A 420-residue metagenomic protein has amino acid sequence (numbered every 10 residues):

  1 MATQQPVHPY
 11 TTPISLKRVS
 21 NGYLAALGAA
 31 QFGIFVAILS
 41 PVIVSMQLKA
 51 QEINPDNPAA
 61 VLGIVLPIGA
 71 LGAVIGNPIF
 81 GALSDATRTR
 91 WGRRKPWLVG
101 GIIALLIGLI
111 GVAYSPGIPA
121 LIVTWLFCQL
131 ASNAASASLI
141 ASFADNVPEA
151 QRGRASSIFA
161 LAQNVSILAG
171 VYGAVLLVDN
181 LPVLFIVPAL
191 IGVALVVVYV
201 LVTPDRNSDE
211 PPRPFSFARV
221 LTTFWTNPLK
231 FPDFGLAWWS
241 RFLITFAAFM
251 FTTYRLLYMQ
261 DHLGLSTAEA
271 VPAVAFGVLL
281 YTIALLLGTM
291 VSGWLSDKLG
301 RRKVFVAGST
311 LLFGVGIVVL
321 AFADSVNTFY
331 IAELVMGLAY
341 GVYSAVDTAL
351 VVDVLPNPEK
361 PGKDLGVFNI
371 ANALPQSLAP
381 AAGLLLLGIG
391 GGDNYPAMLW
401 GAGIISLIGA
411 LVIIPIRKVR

Functional and structural regions predicted by a protein language model:
A2-N21, R206-W239: Juxtamembrane intracellular "pre-TM" segments in multi-pass secondary transporters
P9-A70, D233-S240, I244-L265: Helix-loop boundary and gating motifs at the non-cytosolic
L62-S84, F276-V291: Central cavity-lining transmembrane alpha-helices of secondary-active solute carriers, predominantly the Major
G72-V74, G153-V175, N369-P380: Glycine-rich segments within core transmembrane alpha-helices of 12-TM secondary carriers
G76-W91, G288-R301, L387: Helix-to-loop junctions at the C-terminal end of transmembrane segments in multipass secondary transporters
R93-K95, L176-L190, L385-S406: A membrane-interface helix-boundary motif in multi-pass transporters
R94-I110, V304-V319: Structural signature of the two symmetry-related core transmembrane helices
A113, A194-T203, W400-R420: Multi-pass alpha-helical transporter architecture, strongest for 12-TM Major Facilitator/SLC carriers used
